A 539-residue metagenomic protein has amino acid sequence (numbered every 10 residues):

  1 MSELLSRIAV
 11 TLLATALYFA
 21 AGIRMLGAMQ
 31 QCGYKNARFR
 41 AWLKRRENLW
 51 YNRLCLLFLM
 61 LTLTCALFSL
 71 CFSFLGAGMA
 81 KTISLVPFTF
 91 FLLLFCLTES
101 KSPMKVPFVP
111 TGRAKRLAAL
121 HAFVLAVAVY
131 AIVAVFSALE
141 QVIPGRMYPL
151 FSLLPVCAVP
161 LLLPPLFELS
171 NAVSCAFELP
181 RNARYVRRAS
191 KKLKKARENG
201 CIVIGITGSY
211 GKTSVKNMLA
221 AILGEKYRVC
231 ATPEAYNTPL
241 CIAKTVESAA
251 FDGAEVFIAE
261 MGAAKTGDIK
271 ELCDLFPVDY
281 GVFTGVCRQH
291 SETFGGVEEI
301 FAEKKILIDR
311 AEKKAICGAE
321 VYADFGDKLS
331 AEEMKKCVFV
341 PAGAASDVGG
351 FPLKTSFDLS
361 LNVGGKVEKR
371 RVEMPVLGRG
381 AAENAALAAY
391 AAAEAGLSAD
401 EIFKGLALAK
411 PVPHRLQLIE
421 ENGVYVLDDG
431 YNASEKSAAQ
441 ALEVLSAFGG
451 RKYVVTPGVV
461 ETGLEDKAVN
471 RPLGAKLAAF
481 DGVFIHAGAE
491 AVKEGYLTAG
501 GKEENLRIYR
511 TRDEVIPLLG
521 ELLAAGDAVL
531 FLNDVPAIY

Functional and structural regions predicted by a protein language model:
M1-L179, E333, A393-D400, K404-Y539: ATP-dependent carboxylate-amine ligase
S174-E198, I242: Membrane-proximal helical linkers
A189-A235: Walker A (P-loop) phosphate-binding motif
N199, F283-V426, G450-R451, G474-G482 (+1 more regions): Acidic, Mg2+-coordinating active-site environments of NTP-dependent enzymes
G205, C230-T232, V256-E260, A315-I316 (+1 more regions): Short catalytic-loop micro-motif centered on adjacent basic/acidic residues
L219, L223, I242-V246, A385-A395 (+2 more regions): Buried hydrophobic packing segments
E225-D252: Conserved substrate/cofactor phosphate-moiety recognition/catalytic segment in nucleotide-dependent phosphotransferases
A243-S330, T456-R471: Flexible active-site lid/hinge loop adjacent to a nucleotide/diphosphate and Mg2+-phosphate binding pocket
